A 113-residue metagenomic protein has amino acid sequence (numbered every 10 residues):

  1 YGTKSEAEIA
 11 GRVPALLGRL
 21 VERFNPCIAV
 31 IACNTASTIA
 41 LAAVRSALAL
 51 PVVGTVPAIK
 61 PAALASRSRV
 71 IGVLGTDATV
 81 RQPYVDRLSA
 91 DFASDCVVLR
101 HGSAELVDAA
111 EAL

Functional and structural regions predicted by a protein language model:
Y1-L113: Non-catalytic structural scaffold of enzyme domains
